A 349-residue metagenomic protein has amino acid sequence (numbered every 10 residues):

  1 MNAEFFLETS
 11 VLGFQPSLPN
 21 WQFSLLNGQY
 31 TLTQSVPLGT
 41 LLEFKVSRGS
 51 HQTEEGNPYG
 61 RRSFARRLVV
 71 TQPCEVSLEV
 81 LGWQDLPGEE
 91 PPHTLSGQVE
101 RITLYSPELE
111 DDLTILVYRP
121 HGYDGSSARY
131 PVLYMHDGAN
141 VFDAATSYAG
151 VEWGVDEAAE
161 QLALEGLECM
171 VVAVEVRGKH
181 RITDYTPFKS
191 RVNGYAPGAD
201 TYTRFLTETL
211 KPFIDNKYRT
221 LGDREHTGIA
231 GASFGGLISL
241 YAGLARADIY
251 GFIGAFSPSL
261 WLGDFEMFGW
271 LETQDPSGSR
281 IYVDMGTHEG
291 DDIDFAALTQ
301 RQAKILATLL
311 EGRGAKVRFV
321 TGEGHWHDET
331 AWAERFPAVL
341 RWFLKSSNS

Functional and structural regions predicted by a protein language model:
M1-G39, G49-V70, R101: Aromatic-rich carbohydrate-binding modules that target alpha-glucans
N27-Q29, R62-Y130: A domain-start/cap signature at the N-terminus of enzymes
T40-F44: Exposed beta-strand face motif in extracellular beta-rich ectodomains
S127-N140: Short beta-strand element of the alpha/beta-hydrolase
A128, P187-A232: Gly/Ser-rich "nucleophile elbow"/oxyanion-hole loop immediately N-terminal to the catalytic nucleophile in hydrolases
A139-T207: Active-site machinery of serine-nucleophile hydrolases
D223-P276: Primarily recognizes the serine-hydrolase "nucleophile elbow" in alpha/beta-hydrolase and SGNH/GDSL folds
D284-G290, T299-S349: C-terminal catalytic histidine-bearing segment of alpha/beta-hydrolase fold enzymes
